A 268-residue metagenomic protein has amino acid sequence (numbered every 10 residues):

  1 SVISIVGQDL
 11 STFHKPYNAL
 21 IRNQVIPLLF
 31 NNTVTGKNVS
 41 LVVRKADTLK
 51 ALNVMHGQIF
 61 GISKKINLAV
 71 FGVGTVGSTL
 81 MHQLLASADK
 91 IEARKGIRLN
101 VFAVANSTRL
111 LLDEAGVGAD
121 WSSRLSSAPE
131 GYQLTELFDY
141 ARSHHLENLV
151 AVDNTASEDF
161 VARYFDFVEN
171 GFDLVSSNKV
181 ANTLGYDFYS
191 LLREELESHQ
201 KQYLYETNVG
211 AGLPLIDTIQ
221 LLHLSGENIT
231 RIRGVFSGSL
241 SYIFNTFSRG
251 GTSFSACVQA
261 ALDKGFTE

Functional and structural regions predicted by a protein language model:
S1-M81: A conserved regulatory-domain signal marking ACT and ACT-like small-molecule sensing domains and adjacent regulatory
V25-I26, D173, V180, Q202 (+1 more regions): Residue-level detector of anion-binding/catalytic polar loops
L29-F30, V150-D153, L174-S177, Y203-T207 (+1 more regions): General beta-strand structural signal in soluble alpha/beta enzymes
N32-K37, A46, V73, S107-R109 (+2 more regions): Short, ordered loop/turn segments at secondary-structure junctions
N67-V73, G77-E169: N-terminal glycine-/serine-/threonine-rich beta1-alpha1-beta2 phosphate-ribose binding loop of Rossmann-like
T79-Q83, L112-A119, Y164, Y186-Y189 (+2 more regions): Short acidic, glycine/serine/threonine-rich loops at helix termini
S157-N170, N178-L222: Rossmann-fold NAD(P)-binding glycine/threonine-rich loop
T218-E268: Conserved anion/nucleotide-ligand pocket segment
